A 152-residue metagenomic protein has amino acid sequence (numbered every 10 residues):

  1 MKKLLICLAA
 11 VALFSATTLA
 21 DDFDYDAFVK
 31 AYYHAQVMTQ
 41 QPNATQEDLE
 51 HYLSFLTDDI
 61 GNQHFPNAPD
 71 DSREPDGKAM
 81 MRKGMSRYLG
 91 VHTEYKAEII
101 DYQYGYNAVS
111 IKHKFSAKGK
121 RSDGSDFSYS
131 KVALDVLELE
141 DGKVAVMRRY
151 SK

Functional and structural regions predicted by a protein language model:
M1-L4: Positively charged n-region of N-terminal signal peptides that target proteins for export
L8, H64, S151: Residues that line or immediately flank small-molecule/substrate-binding pockets and catalytic motifs
A9-A12, A16-F55: Short, low-complexity N-terminal intrinsically disordered segments enriched in polar/charged residues
D21-D24, R82-K152: A beta-strand edge to alpha-helix "cap/lid" segment located at domain peripheries
F23-D26, L49-Y102: A solvent-exposed, acidic/Ser-Thr-rich amphipathic alpha-helical stretch
Y33-Q41, N62-N67, A117-K120: Short regulatory "switch" loops immediately downstream of catalytic or recognition motifs within protein catalytic
Q41-Q46, A68-P69, S122-D126: Short, solvent-exposed loop/turn segments that connect beta-strands within catalytic domains and beta-strand-rich
